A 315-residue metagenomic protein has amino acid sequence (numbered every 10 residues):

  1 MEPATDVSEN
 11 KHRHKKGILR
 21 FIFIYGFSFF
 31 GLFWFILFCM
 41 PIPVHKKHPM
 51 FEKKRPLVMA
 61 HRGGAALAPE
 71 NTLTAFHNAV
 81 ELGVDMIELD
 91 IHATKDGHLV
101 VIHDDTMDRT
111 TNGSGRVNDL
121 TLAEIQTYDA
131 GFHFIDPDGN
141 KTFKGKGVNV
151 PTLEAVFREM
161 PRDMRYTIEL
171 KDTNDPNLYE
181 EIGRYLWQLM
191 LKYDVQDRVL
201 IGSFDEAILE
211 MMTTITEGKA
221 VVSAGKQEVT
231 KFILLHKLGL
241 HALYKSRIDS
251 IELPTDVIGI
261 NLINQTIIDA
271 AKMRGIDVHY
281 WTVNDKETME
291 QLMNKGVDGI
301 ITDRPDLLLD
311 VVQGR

Functional and structural regions predicted by a protein language model:
E2-R315: Phosphate-group recognition and catalysis centered on beta-loop-alpha active-site segments
